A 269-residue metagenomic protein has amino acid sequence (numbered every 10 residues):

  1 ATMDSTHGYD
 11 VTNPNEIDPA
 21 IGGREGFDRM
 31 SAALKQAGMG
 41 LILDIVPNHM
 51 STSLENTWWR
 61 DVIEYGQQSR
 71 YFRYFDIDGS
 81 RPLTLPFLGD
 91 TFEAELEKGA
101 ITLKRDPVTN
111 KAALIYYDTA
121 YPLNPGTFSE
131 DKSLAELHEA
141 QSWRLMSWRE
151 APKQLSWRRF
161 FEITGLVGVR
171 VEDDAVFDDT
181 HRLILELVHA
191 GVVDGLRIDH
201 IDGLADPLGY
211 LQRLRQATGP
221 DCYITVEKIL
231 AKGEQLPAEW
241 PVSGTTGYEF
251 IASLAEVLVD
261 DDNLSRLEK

Functional and structural regions predicted by a protein language model:
A1-R158, A190, H200-E268: Acidic/aromatic-lined carbohydrate-recognition and catalytic surfaces of CAZymes acting on diverse glycans
V11-E16, F161-A175, G191-H200: Glycine- and acidic
I21, V171-D178, A205: Conserved phosphate-coordination/catalytic loops
D173-H189: Short, acidic/polar
